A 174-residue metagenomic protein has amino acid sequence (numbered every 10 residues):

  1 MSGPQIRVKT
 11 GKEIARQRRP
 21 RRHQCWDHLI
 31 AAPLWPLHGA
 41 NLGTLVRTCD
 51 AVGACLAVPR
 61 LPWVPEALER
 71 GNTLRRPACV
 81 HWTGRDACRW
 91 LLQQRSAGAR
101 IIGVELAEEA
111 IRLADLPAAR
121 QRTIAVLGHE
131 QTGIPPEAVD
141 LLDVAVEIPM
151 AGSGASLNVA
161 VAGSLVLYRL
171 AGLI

Functional and structural regions predicted by a protein language model:
G3-E108, A171-G172: RNA substrate-binding interface of SAM-dependent RNA methyltransferases
A40-N41, I111, G133, L157: Residues that form or flank phosphate/diphosphate-binding pockets in enzymes that use nucleotide phosphates
L45-R47, G71-T73, L116-A119, V139-L142 (+1 more regions): Short, glycine/charged-enriched secondary-structure capping and boundary segments
R60-P65, A87-W90, T132-E137, A155-A160: Short C-terminal domain-edge/linker segments immediately following a structured domain
G84-W90, E105-D115, P149-V161: A broadly tuned preference for mixed-charge, low-complexity surface segments
I101, V126, A162: A residue-level signal for conserved active-site and pocket-lining positions in enzyme catalytic cores
A107-A151: Active-site/ligand-binding-proximal alpha/beta "capping" segment
P136-I174: Structured adenosyl-cofactor binding patch, chiefly the S-adenosyl-L-methionine
